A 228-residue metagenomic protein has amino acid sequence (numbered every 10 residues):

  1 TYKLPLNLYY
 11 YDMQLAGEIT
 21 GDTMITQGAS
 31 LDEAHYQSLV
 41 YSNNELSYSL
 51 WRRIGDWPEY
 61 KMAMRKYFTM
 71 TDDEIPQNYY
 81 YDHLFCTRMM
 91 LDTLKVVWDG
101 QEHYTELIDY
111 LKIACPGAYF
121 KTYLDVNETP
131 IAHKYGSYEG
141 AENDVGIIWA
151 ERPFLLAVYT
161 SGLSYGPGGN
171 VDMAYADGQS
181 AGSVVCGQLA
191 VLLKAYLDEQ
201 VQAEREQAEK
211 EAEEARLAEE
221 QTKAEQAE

Functional and structural regions predicted by a protein language model:
T1-G21, S38, L156: Active-site SXXK
T1-P5, Y41, D82-R88: Aromatic- and histidine-enriched alpha-helix N-cap/loop-to-helix transition segments that scaffold the rims
D12-D32, H103-L107: Short, well-structured active-site flanking segments
G21-D22, Y41, H133, I147: Generic structural "secondary-structure junction" signal
D22-N43, I54-D56: Acidic helix-start/capping segments at beta-turn-to-alpha-helix junctions
L46-E220: Penicillin-recognizing serine hydrolase domain
A218-E228: Long, low-complexity, intrinsically disordered segments
